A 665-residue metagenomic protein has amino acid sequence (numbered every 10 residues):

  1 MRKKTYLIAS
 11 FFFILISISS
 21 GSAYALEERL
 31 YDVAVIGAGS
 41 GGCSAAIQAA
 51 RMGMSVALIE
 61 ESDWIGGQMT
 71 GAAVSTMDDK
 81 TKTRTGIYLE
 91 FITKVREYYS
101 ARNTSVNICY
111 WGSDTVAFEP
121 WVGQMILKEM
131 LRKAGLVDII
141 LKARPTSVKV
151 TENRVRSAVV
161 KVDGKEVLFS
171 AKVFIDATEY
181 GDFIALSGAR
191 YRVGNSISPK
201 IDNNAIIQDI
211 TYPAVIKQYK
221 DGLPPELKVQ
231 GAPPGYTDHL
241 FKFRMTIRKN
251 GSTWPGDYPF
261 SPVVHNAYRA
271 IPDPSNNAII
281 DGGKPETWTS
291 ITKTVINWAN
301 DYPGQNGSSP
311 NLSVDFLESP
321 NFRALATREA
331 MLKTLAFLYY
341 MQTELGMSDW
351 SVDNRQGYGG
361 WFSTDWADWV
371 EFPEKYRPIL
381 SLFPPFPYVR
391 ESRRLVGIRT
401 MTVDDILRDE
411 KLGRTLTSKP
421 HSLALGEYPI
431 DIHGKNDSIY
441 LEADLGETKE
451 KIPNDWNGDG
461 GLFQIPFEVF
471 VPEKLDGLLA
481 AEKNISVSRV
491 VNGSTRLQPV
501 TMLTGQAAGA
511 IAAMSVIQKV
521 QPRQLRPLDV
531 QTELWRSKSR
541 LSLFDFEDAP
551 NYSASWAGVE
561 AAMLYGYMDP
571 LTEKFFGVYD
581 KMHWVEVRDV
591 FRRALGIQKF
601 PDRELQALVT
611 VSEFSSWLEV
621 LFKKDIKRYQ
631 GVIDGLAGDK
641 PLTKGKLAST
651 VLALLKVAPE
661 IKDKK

Functional and structural regions predicted by a protein language model:
A9-I18: Bacterial N-terminal signal peptides
G21-A25: Boundary at the C-terminal end of the N-terminal hydrophobic targeting segment
E28-G39: Beta1/beta-strand and adjacent pyrophosphate-binding region of the FAD-binding site in flavoprotein oxidoreductases
G42: N-terminal Rossmann-fold NAD(P) dinucleotide-binding loop
Q48, M54-S55, E60-S147, T151 (+1 more regions): Conserved N-terminal/central alpha/beta ligand/cofactor-binding core
E60, S553-Y565, T572-K623, V632-A658: Short, solvent-exposed alpha-helical surface patches in non-cytosolic proteins
K149-L168: Conserved beta-strand-loop-beta-strand element in the redox core of flavoprotein oxidoreductases
V162, E166-V173, A177-W535: Flavin (FAD/FMN)-binding glycine-rich loop and adjacent Rossmann-like elements that form
